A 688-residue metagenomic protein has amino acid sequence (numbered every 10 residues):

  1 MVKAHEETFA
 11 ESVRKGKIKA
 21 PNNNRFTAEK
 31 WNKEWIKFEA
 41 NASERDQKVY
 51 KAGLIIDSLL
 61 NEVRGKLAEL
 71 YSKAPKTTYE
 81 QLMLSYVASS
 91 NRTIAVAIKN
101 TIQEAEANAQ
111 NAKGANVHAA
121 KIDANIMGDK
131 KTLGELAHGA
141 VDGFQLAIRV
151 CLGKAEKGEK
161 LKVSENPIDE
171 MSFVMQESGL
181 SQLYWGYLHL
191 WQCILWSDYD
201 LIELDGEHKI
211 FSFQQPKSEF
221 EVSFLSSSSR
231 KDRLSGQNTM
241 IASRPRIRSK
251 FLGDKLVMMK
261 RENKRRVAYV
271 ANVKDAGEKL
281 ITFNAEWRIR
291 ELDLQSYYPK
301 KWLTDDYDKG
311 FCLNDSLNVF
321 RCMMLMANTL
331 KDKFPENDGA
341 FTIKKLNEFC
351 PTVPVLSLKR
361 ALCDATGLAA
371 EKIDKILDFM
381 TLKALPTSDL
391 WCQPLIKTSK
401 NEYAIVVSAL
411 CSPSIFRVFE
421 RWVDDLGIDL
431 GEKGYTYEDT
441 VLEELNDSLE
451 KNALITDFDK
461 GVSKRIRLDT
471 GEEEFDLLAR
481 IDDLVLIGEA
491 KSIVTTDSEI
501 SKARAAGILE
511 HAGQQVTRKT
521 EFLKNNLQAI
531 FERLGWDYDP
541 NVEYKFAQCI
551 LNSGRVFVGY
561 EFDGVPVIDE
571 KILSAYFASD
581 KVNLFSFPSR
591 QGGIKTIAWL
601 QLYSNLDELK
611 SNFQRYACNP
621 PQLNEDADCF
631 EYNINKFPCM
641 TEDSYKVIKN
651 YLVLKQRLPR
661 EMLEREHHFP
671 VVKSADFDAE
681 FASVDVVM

Functional and structural regions predicted by a protein language model:
M1-Y435, L442-E443, D447-K451, N525-C549 (+1 more regions): Acidic, metal-dependent phosphodiester-chemistry machinery of nucleic-acid enzymes
G434, E438, T470-G471, L509-Q515: Active-site-proximal structural scaffolding
V441, L445-S448, D459-L468, V494: Hydrophobic, well-ordered secondary-structure segments that either form specific early membrane-associated helices used
F458-F475, A479-D482: Active-site metal-binding core of divalent-cation-utilizing nuclease and nuclease-like domains
E472, T495-D497, V556-V558: Flexible loop/turn segments at secondary-structure boundaries
A479-D497: Active-site beta-strand-loop-beta-strand hairpin of nuclease catalytic cores that positions key catalytic residues
S492-C549: Catalytic cores of nucleic-acid endonucleases
